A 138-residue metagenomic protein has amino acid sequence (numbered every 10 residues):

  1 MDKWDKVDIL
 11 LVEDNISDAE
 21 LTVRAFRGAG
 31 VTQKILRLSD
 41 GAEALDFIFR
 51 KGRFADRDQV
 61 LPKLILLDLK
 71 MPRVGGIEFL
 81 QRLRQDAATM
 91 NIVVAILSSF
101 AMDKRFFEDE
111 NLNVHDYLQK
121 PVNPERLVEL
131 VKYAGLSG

Functional and structural regions predicted by a protein language model:
E13: Conserved acidic carboxylate
I16-E43: Two-component/phosphorelay signaling modules centered on CheY-like receiver
L36-L64: Acidic, metal-coordinating helix/loop segments flanking the phosphotransfer/catalytic sites of two-component signaling
R37, R73-V74: Residue-level signal for the "D+5" position in two-component response regulator receiver
E43, V122-K132: C-terminal output helix
L69-M71: Receiver (REC) domain active-site loop signature in two-component systems and cognate sites in sensor histidine kinases
A95-L97: Hydrophobic/aromatic residues positioned on beta-strands within the core alpha/beta folds
